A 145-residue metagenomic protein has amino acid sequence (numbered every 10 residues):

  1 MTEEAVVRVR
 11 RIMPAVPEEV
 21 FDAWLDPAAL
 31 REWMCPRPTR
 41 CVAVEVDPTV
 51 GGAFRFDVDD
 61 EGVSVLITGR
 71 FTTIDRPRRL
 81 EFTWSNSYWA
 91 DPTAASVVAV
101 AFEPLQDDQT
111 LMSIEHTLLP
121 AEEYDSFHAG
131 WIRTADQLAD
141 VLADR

Functional and structural regions predicted by a protein language model:
M1-R40: Hydrophobic ligand-binding cavity/cleft-lining segments
R11, I114-H116: Short, hydrophobic/aromatic-enriched beta-strand segments in well-ordered soluble domains
V20, L30, F54, F71 (+4 more regions): Hydrophobic pocket/interface hotspot
L25, C35, S85-Y88, A143: A generic structural signal for secondary-structure junctions that act as hinges or helix/strand caps at the edges
R31, V44-T49, R55, D60-D107 (+1 more regions): Hydrophobic-ligand binding "helix-grip"
L118-R145: A conserved amphipathic terminal alpha-helix motif
